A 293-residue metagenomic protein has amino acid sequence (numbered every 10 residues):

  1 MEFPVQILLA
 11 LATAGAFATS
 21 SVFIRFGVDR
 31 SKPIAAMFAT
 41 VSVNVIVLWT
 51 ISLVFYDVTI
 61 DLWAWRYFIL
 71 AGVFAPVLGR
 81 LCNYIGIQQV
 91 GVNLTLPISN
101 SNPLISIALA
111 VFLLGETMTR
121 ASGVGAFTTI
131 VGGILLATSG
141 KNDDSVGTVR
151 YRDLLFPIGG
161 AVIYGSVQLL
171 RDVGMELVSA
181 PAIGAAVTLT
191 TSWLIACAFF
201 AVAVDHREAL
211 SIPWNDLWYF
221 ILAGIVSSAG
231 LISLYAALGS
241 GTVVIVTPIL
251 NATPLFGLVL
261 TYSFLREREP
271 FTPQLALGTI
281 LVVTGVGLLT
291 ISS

Functional and structural regions predicted by a protein language model:
M1-A35, A39-L70, R80-V90, V131 (+6 more regions): Membrane-interface interhelical linkers
A12, A39-T40, A71, I98-S101 (+4 more regions): Hydrophobic core positions of alpha-helical segments in small-molecule transporters and transporter systems
A18, W49, V73-V77, P103-A108 (+6 more regions): Hydrophobic/small/kink-forming positions within alpha-helical transmembrane segments of polytopic membrane proteins
P33-M37, T95, I183-G184: Juxtamembrane helix-start motifs in multi-pass secondary transporters
V41-V45, P103-L104, A126-T129, G133 (+4 more regions): Residue-level recognition of pore/gate-forming positions within transmembrane alpha-helices of multi-pass
L104-V124, I134, L255-A276: C-terminal transmembrane-helix exit sites in multi-pass transporters
Y151-E176, A180-I183: Selected transmembrane alpha-helices and immediately adjacent juxtamembrane segments of polytopic inner-membrane
L238-A252: Short alpha-helical packing/oligomerization segments
